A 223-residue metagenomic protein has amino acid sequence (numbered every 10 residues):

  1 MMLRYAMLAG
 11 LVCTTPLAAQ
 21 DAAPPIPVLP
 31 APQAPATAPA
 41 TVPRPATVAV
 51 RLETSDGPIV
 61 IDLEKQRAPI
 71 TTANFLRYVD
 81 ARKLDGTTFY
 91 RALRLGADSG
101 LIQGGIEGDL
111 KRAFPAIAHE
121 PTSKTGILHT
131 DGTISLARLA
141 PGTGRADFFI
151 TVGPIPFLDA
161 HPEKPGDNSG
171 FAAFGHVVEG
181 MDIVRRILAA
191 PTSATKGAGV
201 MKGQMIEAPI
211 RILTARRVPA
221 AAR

Functional and structural regions predicted by a protein language model:
M1-R4: Positively charged n-region of N-terminal signal peptides that target proteins for export
A6-P16: Bacterial N-terminal signal peptides
Q20-R223: Cyclophilin-like peptidyl-prolyl cis-trans isomerases
